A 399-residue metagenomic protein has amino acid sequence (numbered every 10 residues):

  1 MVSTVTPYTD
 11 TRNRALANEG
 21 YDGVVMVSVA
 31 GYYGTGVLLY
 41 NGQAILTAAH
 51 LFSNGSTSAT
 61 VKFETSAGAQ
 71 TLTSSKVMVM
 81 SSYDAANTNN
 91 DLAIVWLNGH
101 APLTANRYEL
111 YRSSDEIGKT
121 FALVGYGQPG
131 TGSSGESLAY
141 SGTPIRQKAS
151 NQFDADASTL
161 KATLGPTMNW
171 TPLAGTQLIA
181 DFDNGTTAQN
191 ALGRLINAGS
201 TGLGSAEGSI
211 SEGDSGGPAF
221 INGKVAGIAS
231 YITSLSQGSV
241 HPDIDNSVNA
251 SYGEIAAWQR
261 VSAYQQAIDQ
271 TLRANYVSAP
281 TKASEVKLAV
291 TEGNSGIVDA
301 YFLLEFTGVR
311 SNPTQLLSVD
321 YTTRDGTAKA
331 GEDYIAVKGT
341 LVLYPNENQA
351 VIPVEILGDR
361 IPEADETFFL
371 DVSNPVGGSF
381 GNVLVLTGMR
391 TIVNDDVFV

Functional and structural regions predicted by a protein language model:
S3-A15, G23, Y33, V37-S53 (+3 more regions): C-terminal subregion of chymotrypsin/trypsin-like serine protease catalytic domains
L16-G20, A30, L38-Y40, S53-N54 (+6 more regions): Extracellular/periplasmic catalytic domains that process cell-envelope and extracellular macromolecules
G23, T57-A59, K119, Q315-V319 (+1 more regions): Short beta-strand/loop motifs in extracellular/secreted proteins, especially within beta-sandwich accessory domains
Y40-N87, P102, D115-V124, Q128-G132: Catalytic-histidine neighborhood of serine endopeptidases, predominantly the chymotrypsin-like S1/PA family
H50-N54, S66-A67, N98-L103, Y126-G130 (+8 more regions): Acidic glycine-/aspartate-rich tracts in secreted/extracellular proteins
I94-W96, Q152, T391: Short, well-ordered beta-strand micro-motif
L103-E207: Chymotrypsin/trypsin-fold serine protease catalytic domain
V277-V399: Short boundary segments that mark the start of a structured unit
